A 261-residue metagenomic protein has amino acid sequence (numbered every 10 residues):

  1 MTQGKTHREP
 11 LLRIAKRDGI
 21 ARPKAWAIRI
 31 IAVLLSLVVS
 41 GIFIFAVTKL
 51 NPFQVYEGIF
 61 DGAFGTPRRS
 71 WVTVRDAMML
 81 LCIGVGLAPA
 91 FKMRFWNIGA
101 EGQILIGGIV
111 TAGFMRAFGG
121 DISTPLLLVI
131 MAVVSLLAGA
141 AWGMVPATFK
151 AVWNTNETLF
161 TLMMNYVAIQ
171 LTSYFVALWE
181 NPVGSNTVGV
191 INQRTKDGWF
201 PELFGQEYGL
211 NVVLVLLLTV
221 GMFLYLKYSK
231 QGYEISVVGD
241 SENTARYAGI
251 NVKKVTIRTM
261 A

Functional and structural regions predicted by a protein language model:
Q3-T6, P10-C82, P125: Membrane-interfacial amphipathic/re-entrant helices at transmembrane-helix boundaries
D18-L34, V152-M164, K253-K254: Alpha-helical transmembrane segments and their helix-start/interface "positive-inside/aromatic belt" motifs in integral
R22, L105, I109, L136 (+3 more regions): Transmembrane helix-bundle signature of multi-pass membrane transporters/permeases
W26-I31, T73-A77, L81, G102-I106 (+4 more regions): Hydrophobic alpha-helical transmembrane segments
R29-F45, C82-L87, G108, A112-F114 (+3 more regions): Hydrophobic core segments of alpha-helical transmembrane domains in multi-pass membrane transport and ion-translocation
I42-K49, A63-F118, A132, L136-T155: Single transmembrane alpha-helix segments in multi-pass membrane proteins
E157-Y228, V255: Transmembrane helix-bundle core of multi-pass membrane transporters and related energy-transducing complexes
G221-R258: Membrane-helix/interface signature in polytopic inner-membrane proteins
